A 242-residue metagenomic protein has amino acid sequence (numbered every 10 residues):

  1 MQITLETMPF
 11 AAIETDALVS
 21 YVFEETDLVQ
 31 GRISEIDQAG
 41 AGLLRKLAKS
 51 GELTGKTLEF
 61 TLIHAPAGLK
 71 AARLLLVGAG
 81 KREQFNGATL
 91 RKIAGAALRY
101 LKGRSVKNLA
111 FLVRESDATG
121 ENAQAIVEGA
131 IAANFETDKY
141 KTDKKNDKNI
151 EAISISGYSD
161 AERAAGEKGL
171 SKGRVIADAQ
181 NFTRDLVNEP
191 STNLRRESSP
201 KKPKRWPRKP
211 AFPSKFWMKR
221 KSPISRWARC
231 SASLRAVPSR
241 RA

Functional and structural regions predicted by a protein language model:
M1-A242: Short amphipathic alpha-helical segment within the helicase RecA-like ATPase core that mediates nucleic-acid
